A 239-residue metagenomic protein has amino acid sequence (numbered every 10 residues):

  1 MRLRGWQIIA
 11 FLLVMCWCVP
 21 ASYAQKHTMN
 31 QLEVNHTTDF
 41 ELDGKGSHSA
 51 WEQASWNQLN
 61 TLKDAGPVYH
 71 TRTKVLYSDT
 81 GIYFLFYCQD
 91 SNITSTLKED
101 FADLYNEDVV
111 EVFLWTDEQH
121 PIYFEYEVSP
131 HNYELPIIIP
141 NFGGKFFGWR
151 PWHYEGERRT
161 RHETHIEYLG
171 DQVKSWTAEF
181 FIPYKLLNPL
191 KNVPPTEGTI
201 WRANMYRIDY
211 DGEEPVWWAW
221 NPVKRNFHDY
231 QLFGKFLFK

Functional and structural regions predicted by a protein language model:
M1-I9: Bacterial N-terminal signal peptides that target proteins for export
I9-C18: Bacterial N-terminal signal peptides
Y23-K239: Structural preference for beta-rich elements and adjacent junctions enriched in aromatics
